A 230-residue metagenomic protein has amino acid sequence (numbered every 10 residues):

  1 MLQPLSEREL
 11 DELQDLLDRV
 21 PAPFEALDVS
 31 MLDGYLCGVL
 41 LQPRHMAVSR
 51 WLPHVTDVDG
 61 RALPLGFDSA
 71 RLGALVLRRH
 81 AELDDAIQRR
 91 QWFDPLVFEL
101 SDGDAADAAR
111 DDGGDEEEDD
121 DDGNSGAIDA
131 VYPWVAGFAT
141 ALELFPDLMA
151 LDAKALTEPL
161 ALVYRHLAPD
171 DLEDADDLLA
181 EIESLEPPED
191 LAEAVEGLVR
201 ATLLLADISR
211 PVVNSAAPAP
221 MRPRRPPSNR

Functional and structural regions predicted by a protein language model:
M1-V135, A139-R230: Domain-length accessory/inserted modules outside core catalytic folds
